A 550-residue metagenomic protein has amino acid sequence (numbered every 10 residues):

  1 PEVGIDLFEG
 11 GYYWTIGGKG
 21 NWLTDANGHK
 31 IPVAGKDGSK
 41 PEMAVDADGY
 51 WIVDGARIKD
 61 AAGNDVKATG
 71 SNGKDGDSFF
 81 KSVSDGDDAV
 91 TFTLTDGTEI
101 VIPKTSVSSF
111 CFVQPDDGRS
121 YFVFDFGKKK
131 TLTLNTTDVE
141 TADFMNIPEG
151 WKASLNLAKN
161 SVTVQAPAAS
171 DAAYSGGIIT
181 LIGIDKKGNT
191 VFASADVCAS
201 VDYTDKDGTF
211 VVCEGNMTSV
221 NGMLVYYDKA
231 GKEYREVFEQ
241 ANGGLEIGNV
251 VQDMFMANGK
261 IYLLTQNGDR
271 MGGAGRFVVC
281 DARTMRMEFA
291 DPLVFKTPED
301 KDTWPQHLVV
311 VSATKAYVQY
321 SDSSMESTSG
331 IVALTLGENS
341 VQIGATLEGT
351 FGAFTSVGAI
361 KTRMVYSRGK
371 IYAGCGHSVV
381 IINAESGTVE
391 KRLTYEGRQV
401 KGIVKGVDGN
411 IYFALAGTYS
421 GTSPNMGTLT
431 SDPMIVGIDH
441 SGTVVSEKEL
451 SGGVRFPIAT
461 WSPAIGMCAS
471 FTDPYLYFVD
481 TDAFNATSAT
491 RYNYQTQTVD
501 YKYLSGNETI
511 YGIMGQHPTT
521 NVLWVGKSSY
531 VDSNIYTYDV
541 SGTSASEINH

Functional and structural regions predicted by a protein language model:
P1-G118, G188-V201: Collagen/collagen-like triple-helix sequence repeat recognition
P115-D143: Solvent-exposed, low-complexity, repeat-rich "mucin-like" stalks and linkers
A173-K186: A short beta-strand micro-motif common to beta-rich folds, especially ectodomain repeats
K206-G208, N258-G259, A313-T314, R368-G369 (+3 more regions): Short coil/turn segments that connect the beta-strands within blades of beta-propeller domains
T218-V225, M271-V278, M325-A333, S378-I381 (+3 more regions): Structural motif
K229-G231, D281-M285, T335-N339, N383-G387 (+3 more regions): Short loop/turn segments that connect beta-strands within beta-propeller blades
E233-L245, R286-E299, S340-T355, T388-T394 (+3 more regions): A short beta-strand motif characteristic of beta-propeller blades
E246-D253, P298-V309, G352-V365, G397-V407 (+3 more regions): Repeated scaffold domains used in trafficking and secretory/extracellular systems, primarily beta-propellers
